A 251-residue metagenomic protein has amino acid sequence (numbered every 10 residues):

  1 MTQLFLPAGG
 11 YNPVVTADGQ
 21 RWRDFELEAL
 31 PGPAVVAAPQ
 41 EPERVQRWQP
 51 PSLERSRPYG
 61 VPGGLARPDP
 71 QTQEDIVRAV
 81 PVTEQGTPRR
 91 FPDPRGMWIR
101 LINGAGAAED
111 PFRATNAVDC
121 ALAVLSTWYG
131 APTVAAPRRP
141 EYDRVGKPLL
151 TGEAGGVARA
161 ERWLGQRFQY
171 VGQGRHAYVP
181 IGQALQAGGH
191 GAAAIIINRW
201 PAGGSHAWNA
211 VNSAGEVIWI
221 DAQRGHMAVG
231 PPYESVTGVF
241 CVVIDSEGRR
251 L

Functional and structural regions predicted by a protein language model:
M1, L6-A8, V14, I181-A192: Short, surface-exposed loop and linker segments with low hydrophobicity and enrichment for Pro/Ser/Thr
Q3-P7, Y11-L164: Active-site nucleophile-adjacent alpha helix/oxyanion-hole segment immediately C-terminal to the catalytic cysteine
P7, P13, L27, P50 (+4 more regions): Intrinsically disordered, low-complexity regions enriched in small/polar residues
C120, G204-A207: Histidine-centered active-site/metal-ligand motif
Y129, R139-G203, V211-G215, I220-D221: Conserved active-site-adjacent core of cysteine acyl-enzyme catalytic domains
S205, V211-L251: Active-site signature of cysteine proteases
